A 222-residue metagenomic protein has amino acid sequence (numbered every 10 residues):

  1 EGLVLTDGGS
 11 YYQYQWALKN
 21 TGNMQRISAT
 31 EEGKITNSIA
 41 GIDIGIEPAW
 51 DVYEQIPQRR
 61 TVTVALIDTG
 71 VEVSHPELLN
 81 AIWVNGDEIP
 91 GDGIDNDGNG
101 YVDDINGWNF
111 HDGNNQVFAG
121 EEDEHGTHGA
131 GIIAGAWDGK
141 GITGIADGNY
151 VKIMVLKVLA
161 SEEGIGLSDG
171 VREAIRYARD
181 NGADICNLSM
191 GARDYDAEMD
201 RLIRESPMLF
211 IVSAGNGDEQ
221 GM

Functional and structural regions predicted by a protein language model:
E1-T63, V71-E77: Protease zymogen maturation seam
D7-S10, D97, N106, E173: A general marker of short, structured functional hotspots
Y11, M24-I27, E47, E72 (+4 more regions): A generic signature of intrinsically disordered, low-complexity regions enriched in glycine/proline and charged/polar
W16, G164-I175: Short, Lys/Arg-enriched charge-dense amphipathic segments
M24-I35, E121-E122, L202, S206-M208: A generic short-segment signal for beta-strand/edge and adjacent turn/coil regions
I35-I42, E163-I165, L188-A192, D218: Short, flexible loop segments at the rims of nucleotide/cofactor-binding pockets, characterized by
N37, E47-D169, N181-D184, Y195-D196 (+1 more regions): Subtilisin-like serine protease catalytic core
A65, G129, V171, I175 (+1 more regions): Catalytic-core segments of hydrolase enzymes
